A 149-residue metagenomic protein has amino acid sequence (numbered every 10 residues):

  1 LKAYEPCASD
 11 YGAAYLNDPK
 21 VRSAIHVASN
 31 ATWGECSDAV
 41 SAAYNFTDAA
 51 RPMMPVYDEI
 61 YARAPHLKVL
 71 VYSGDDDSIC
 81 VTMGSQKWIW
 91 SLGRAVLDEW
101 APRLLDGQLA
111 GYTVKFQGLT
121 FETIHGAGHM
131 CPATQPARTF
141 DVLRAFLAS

Functional and structural regions predicted by a protein language model:
L1-S149: Terminal and linker regions of secretory-pathway proteins
